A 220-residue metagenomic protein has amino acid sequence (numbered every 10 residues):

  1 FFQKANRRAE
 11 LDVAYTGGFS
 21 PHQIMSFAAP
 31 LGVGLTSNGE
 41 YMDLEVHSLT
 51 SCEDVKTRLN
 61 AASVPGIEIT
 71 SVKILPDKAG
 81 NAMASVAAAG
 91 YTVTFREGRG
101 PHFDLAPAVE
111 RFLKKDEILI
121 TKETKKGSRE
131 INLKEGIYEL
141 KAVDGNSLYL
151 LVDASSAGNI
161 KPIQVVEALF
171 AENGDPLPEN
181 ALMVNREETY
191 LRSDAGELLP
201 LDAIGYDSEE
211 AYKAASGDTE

Functional and structural regions predicted by a protein language model:
E10-Y15, P176-L177: Flexible helix-coil linker/hinge segments at domain or subdomain boundaries
A14-V46: Short, charge-patterned binding micro-sites
H22-L31, V72-G80, E130-A142: Short amphipathic beta-strand starts and helix->beta connectors
N38-T92: Ordered, amphipathic secondary-structure segments that act as subunit-interaction surfaces in large macromolecular
H47-C52, G98-G100, S155: Helix N-cap motif at beta-to-alpha junctions
C52-S63, D104-L113, V165-V166: Short amphipathic alpha-helices in soluble, non-transmembrane regions that often serve as interface/regulatory elements
E110-E220: Core RNA-modification/binding signature centered on pseudouridine synthases
